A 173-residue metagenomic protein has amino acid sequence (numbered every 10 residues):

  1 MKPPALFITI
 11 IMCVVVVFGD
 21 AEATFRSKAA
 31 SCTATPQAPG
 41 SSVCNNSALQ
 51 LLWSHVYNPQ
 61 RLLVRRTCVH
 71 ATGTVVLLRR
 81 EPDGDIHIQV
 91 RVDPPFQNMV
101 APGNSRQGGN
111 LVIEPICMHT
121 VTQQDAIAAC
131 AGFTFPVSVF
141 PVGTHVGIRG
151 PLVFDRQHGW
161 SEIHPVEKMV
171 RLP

Functional and structural regions predicted by a protein language model:
M1-P4: Positively charged n-region of N-terminal signal peptides that target proteins for export
I8-V15: Bacterial N-terminal signal peptides
A23-P173: OB-fold and OB-like single-stranded nucleic-acid-recognition modules and their adjacent interaction interfaces
